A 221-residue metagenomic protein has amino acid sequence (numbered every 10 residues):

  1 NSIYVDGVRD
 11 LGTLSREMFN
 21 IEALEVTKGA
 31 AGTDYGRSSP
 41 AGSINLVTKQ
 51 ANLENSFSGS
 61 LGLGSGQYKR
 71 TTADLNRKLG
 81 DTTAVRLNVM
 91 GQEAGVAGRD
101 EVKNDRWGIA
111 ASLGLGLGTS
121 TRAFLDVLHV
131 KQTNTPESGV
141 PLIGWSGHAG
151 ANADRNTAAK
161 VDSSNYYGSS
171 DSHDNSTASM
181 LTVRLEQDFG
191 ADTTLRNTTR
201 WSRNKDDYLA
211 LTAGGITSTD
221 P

Functional and structural regions predicted by a protein language model:
N1, S15-R16, A31-G32, G64-R70 (+3 more regions): N-terminal short leaders/motifs
N1-A30: Periplasmic plug
V5-G7, K28, T48, L61 (+2 more regions): Pocket-edge structural micro-motifs
G12, D34-Y35, Q132-N134: Conserved protein kinase catalytic core
F19-E22, T33-I109, L117-A123, S179: Outer-membrane beta-barrel translocator/receptor signature
A30, Q50, H129-K131: Short, flexible active-site-adjacent loop segments at beta-strand->alpha-helix junctions, enriched in small/polar
Q92-A97, A110-D188, D192-T194, T198-P221: Acidic/polar loop-and-plug regions of large Gram-negative outer-membrane beta-barrel proteins
